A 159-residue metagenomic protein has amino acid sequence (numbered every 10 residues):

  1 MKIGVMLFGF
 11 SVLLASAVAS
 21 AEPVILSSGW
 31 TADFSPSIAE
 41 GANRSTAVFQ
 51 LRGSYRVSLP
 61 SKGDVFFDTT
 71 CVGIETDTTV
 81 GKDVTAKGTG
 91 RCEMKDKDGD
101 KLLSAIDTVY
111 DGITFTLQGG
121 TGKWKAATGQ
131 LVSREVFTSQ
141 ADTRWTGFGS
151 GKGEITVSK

Functional and structural regions predicted by a protein language model:
M1-L7: Bacterial N-terminal signal peptides that target proteins for export
G9-S11: Classic N-terminal secretory signal peptides
A15-V18: N-terminal signal peptide c-region/cleavage motif recognized by signal peptidases
S20-K159: Beta-strand-enriched cores of mature, soluble protein domains
